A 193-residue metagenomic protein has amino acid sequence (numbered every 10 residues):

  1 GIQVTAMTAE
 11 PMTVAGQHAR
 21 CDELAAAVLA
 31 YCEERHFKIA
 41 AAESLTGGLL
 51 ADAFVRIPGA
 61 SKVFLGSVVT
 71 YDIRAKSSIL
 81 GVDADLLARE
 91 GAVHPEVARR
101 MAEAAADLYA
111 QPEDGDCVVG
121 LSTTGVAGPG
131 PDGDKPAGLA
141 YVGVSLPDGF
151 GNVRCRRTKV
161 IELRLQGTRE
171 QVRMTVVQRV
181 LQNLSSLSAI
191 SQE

Functional and structural regions predicted by a protein language model:
V4-E193: Short alpha-helical segments enriched in small residues
